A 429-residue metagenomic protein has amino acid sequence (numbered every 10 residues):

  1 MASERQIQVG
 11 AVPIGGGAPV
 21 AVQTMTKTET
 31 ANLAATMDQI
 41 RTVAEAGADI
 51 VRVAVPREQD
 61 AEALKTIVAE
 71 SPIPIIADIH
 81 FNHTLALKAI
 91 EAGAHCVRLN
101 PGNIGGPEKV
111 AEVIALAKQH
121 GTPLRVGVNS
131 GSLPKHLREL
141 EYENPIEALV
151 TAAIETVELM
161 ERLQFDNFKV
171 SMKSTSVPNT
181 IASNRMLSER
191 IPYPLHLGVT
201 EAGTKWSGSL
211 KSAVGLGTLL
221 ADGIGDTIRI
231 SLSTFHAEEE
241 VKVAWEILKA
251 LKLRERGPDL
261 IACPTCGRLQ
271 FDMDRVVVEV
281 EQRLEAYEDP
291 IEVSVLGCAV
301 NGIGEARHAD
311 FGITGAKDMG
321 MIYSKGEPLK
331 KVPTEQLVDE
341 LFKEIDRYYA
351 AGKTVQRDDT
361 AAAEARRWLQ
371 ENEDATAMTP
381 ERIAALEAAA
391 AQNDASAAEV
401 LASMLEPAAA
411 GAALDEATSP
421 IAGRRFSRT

Functional and structural regions predicted by a protein language model:
M1-M25, T30, K118, Q282: N-terminal amphipathic alpha-helix/helix-capping segment at the start of soluble metabolic enzymes
G17-A35, A54-P56, I73-F81, G102 (+2 more regions): Active-site mouth loops of central-metabolism enzymes
V22, D78, V126, V170 (+5 more regions): Conserved, mostly hydrophobic/aromatic
M25-K27, A54-E58, D78-T84, N100-I104 (+5 more regions): Active-site beta-loop-alpha junctions enriched in small/polar residues
K27-L33, A44-S71, R98-G106, F168-V177: Glycine-rich, proline-tolerant flexible connector loops at the mouths of alpha/beta enzymes
R57-I79, E112-L124, N184-L195, V280-L284: Alpha-helix-loop-beta-strand connector modules within alpha/beta enzyme cores
N129, L137-E288, E292-V295: Catalytic alpha/beta core domains of metabolic enzymes, predominantly
K317-Y323, E327-A351: Beta-strand/loop-dominated core regions that host nucleotide or nucleotide-derived cofactor-binding catalytic loops
